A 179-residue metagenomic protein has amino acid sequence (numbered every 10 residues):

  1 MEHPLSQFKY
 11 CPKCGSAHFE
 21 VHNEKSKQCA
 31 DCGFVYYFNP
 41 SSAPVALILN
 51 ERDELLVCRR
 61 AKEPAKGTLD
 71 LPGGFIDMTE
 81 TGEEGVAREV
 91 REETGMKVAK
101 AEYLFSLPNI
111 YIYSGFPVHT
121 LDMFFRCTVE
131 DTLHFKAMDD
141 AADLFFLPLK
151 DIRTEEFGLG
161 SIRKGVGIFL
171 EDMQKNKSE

Functional and structural regions predicted by a protein language model:
M1-S6, H134-E179: Nudix hydrolase/Nudix homology domain
E2, N50-E92: Conserved Nudix-box catalytic region and its N-terminal flanking loop in Nudix hydrolases and closely related
P4-F8, K25, S42: Short metal-coordination and nucleic-acid-contact micro-motifs, chiefly zinc-binding Cys/His arrays
C11-C14, C29-C32: Short cysteine-rich clusters marking metal-coordination/redox-active sites
F19-E20, Y37: Short functional micro-motifs and their immediate structural scaffolds
E20-S26: Short linker/helix segments within small regulatory modules
D31-L55, F75: Conserved N-terminal beta-strand and adjoining loop/helix that marks the start of the Nudix/MutT-like hydrolase domain
L107-H134: Active-site-adjacent beta-strand/loop module that shapes the phosphate/pyrophosphate-binding cleft
